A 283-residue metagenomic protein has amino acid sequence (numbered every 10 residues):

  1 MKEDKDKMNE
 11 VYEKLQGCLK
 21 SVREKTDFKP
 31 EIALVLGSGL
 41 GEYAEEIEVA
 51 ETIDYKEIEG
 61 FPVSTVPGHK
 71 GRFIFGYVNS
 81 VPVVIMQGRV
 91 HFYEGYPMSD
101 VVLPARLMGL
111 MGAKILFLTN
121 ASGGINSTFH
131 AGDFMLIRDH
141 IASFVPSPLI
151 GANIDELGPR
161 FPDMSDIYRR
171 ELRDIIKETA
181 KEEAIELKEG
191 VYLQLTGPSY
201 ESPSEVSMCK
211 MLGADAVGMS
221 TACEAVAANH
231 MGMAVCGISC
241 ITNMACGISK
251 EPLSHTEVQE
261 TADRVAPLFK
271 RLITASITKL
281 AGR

Functional and structural regions predicted by a protein language model:
K2-M164: Metabolite-binding pocket within alpha/beta catalytic cores that recognizes anionic/polar moieties
M108-L110, K210, N229: Non-catalytic positions within long, well-ordered alpha-helices that form the structural scaffold/packing of enzyme
K114-I115, D215, A234: Short acidic/polar active-site loop segments enriched in Thr and Asp
L157-Y168, A180, Q194, V206 (+2 more regions): Polyanion-binding loop/helix "lid" in catalytic or ligand-binding cores
R173, T179-D215, I273, L280: Active-site/ligand-binding-proximal alpha/beta "capping" segment
M219-E257: Zn-dependent metallopeptidase/amidohydrolase metal-coordination segment
C246-R283: His/Asp/Glu-rich mid-to-C-terminal helical/loop segments that flank catalytic regions of hydrolases
